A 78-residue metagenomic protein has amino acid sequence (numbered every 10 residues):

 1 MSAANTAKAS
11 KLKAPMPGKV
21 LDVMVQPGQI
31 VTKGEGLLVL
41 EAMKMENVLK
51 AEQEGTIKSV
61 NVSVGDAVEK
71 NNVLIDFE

Functional and structural regions predicted by a protein language model:
A4-E78: Structured functional modules or segments
